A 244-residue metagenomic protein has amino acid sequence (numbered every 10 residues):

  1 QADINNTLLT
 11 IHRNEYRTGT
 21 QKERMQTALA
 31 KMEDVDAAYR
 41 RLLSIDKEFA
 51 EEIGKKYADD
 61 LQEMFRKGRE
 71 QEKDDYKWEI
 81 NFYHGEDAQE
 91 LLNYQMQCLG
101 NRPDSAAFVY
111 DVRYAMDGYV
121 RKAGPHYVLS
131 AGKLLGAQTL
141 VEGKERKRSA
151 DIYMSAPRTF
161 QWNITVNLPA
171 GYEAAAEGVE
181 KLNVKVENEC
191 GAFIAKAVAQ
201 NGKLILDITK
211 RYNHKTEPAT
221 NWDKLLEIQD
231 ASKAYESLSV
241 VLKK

Functional and structural regions predicted by a protein language model:
Q1-K244: A sensor for short, sequence-defined functional sites
